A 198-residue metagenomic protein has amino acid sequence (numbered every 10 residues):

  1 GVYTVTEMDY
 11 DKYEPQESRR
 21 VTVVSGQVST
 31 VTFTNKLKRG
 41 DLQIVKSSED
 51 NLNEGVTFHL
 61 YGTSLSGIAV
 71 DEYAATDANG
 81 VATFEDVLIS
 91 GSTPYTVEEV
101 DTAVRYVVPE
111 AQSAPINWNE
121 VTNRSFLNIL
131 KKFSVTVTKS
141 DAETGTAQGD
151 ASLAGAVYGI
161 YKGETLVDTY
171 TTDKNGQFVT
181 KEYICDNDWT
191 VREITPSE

Functional and structural regions predicted by a protein language model:
G1-E198: Solvent-exposed loop/turn and edge beta-strand elements of beta-rich ligand-binding domains
